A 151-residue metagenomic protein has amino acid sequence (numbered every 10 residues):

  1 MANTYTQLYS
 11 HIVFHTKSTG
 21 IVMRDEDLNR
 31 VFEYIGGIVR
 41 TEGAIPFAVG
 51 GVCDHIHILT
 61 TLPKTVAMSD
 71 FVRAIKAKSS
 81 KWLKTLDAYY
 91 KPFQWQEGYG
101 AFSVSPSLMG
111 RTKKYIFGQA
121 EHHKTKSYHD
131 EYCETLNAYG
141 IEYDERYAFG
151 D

Functional and structural regions predicted by a protein language model:
M1-D151: Basic nucleic-acid-binding interfaces
